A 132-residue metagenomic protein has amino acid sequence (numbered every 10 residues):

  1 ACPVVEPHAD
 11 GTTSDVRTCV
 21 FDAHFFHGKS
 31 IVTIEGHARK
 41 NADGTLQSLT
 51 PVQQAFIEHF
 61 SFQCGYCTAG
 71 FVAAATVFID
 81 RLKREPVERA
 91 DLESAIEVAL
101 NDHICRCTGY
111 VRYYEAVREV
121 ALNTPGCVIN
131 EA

Functional and structural regions predicted by a protein language model:
A1-A132: Signature of N-terminal electron-transfer/Fe-S-associated modules in redox systems
